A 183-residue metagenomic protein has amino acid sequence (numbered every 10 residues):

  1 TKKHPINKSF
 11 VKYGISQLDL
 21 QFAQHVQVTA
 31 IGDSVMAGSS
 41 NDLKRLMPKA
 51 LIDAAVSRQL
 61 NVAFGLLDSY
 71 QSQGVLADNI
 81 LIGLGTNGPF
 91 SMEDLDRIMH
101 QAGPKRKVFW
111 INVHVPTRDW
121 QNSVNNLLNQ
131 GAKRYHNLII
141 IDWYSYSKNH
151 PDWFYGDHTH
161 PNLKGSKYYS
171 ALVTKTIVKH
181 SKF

Functional and structural regions predicted by a protein language model:
T1-Q24: N-terminal, intrinsically disordered, polar/charged segments of Gram-positive cell-envelope systems that serve as
L18-D94, V115-N122, N126: Conserved SGNH/GDSL esterase-like catalytic core that processes O-acyl groups on lipids and polysaccharides
V28, I80, K107-V108, I140: Hydrophobic/aromatic residues located in beta-strands of well-ordered beta-sheets within soluble catalytic
I31, D53-A55, I111, I141-Y146: Conserved beta-strand termini and adjacent loop/short-helix elements that scaffold enzyme active sites in alpha/beta
R45-M47, P104, R134-H136: Short, structured coil segments at secondary-structure junctions
K49-L51, K107, N137-I139: Conserved beta-strand segments of alpha/beta enzyme cores
Q73-V75, M99-K105: Short, conserved loop/helix-junction motifs that constitute active-site signature segments in enzyme catalytic cores
Q121, N125-F183: Catalytic His-Asp segment of secreted/periplasmic serine-dependent ester chemistry enzymes
